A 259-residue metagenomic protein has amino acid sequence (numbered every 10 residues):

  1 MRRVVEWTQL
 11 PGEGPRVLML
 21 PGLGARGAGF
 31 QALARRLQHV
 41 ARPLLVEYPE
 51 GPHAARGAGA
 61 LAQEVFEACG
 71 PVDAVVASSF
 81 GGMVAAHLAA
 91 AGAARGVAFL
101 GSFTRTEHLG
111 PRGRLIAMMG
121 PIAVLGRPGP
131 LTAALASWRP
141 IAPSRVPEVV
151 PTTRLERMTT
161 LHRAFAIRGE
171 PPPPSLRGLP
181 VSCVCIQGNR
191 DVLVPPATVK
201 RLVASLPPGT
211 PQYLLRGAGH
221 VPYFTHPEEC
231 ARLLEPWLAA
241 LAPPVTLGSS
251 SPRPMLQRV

Functional and structural regions predicted by a protein language model:
R2-P52: Conserved HGGG/HGGXW glycine-rich cap/lid loop of the alpha/beta-hydrolase fold
A32, V181, P195-A204: Short alpha-helix in the alpha/beta-hydrolase fold that links the catalytic acid
A55, A218-A231: Catalytic histidine-centered segment of alpha/beta-hydrolase-like enzymes
V76-A85: Gly/Ala-rich beta-loop-alpha elbow adjacent to hydrolase catalytic centers
A90-V124: Flexible "cap/lid" loop of the alpha/beta hydrolase fold
G126-R177: Conserved alpha/beta-hydrolase catalytic His-Asp/Glu region
L179, C185-Q187, D191: Short beta-strand/loop motif that positions the catalytic acidic residue of the alpha/beta-hydrolase fold
N189-V194, V221: Acidic catalytic loop of the alpha/beta-hydrolase fold
